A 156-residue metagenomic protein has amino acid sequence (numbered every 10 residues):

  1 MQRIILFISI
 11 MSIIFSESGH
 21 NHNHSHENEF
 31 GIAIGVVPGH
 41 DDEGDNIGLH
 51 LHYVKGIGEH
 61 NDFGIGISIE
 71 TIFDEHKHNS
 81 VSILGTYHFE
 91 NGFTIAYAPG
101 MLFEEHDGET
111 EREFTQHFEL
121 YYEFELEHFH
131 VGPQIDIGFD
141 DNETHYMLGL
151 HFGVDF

Functional and structural regions predicted by a protein language model:
M1-H26, F156: Cleavable N-terminal export/targeting peptides
E17-T71: Short glycine/proline- and aromatic-enriched beta-strand/turn motifs that initiate or cap beta-hairpins
H26-N28, E43-L49, K77-V81, F103 (+2 more regions): Residues that define the transmembrane beta-barrel architecture of outer-membrane proteins
N28, E59-I65, G92-I95, E123-G132: Repeated loop/turn-to-beta-strand initiation elements of outer-membrane beta-barrel proteins
I32-P38, I65-T71, I83-G85, Y97-M101 (+1 more regions): Transmembrane beta-barrel strands of outer-membrane/channel proteins
P38-D42, E59, T71-K77, N91 (+2 more regions): Gram-negative outer-membrane beta-barrel proteins
K55, G85-Y87, Y122-F124, I137 (+1 more regions): Residue-level signature of outer-membrane beta-barrel architecture
F118-F124, T144-F156: Outer-membrane beta-barrel "beta-signal"
